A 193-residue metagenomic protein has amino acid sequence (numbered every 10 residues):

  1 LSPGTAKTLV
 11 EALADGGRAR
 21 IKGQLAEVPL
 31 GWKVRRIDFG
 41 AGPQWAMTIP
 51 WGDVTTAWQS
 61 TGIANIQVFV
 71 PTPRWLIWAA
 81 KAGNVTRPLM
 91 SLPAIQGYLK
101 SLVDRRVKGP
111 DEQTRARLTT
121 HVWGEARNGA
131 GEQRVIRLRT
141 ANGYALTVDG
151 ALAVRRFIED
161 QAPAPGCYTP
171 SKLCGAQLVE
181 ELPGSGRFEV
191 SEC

Functional and structural regions predicted by a protein language model:
L1-R127, E132-V135, A145: Active-site-lining helix/loop region of Rossmann-like oxidoreductase modules
D111-C193: C-terminal helical cap and adjacent loop that interface with cofactors, partners, or active-site loops
